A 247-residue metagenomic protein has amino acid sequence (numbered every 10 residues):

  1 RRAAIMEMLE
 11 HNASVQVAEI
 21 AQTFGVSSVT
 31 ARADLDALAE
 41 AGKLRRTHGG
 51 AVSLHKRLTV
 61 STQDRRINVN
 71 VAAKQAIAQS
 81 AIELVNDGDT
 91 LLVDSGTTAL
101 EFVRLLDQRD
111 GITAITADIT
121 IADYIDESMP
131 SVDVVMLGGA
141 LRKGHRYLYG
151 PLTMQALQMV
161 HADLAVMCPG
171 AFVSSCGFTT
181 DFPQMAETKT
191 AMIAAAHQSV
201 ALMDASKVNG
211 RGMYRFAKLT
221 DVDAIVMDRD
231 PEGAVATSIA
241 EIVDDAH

Functional and structural regions predicted by a protein language model:
R2-L92, V103-G111, D126-S131: HTH-adjacent hinge/linker in prokaryotic transcriptional regulators
A3-I20, G25, A39-E40, A73 (+1 more regions): Conserved phosphate- and dinucleotide-binding cores of soluble alpha/beta proteins, encompassing both enzyme active
T97-L100: Gly/Ser/Thr-rich loops at beta-strand to alpha-helix junctions that form or flank small-molecule/cofactor-binding
G111-I112, I225: Conserved helix-loop-beta element of the AMP-binding
